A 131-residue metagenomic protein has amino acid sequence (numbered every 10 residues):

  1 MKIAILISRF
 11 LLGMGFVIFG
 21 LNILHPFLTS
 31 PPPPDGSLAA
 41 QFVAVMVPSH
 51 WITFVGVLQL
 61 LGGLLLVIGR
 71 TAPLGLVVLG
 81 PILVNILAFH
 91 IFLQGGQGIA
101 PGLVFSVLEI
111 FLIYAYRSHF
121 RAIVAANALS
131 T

Functional and structural regions predicted by a protein language model:
M1, D35-A44, L61-G62, I68 (+1 more regions): Generic preference for well-ordered secondary structure
M1-L28, T53, I68-T131: Extended, low-polarity transmembrane helix blocks
I18-V55: Solvent-exposed, well-ordered loop and adjacent helix/strand elements within mature globular domains that form
M46, G56-L58, G102-V104: Short hydrophobic/aromatic segments of transmembrane alpha-helices and their interfaces
T53-L64: Hydrophobic alpha-helical transmembrane segments
